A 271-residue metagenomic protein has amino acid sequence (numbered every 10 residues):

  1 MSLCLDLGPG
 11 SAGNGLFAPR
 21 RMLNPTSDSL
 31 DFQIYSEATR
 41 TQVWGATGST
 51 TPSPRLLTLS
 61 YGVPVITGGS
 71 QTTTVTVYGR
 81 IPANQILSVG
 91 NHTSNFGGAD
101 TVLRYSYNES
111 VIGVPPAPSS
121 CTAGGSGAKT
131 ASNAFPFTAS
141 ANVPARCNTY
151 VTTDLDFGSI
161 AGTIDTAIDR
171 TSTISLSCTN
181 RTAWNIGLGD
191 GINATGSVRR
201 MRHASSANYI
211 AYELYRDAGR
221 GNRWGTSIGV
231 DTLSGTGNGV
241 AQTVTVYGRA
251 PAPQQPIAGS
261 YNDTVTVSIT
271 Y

Functional and structural regions predicted by a protein language model:
M1-N24, Q71, G79-S205, T236-Y271: N-terminal small/polar-rich segments of proteins
D6-G8, Q33-E37, Y78, G189 (+1 more regions): Predominantly extracellular/luminal cell-surface or secreted proteins
S11-Y61: Predominantly extracellular/secreted and cell-surface proteins with exposed, flexible low-complexity segments
D28-Q33, N208-Y212, W224: Extracellular/luminal ectodomains and secreted, surface-exposed scaffolds of diverse proteins
I34, S60, A211-L214, S260: Intrinsically disordered, low-complexity N-terminal regions enriched in serine/proline/glycine with scattered basic
T39-Q71, G221-G239: Extracellular adhesion/glycan-binding regions together with long Ser/Thr- and acidic-residue-rich low-complexity tracts
S197-G221: Amphipathic alpha-helical assembly segments
